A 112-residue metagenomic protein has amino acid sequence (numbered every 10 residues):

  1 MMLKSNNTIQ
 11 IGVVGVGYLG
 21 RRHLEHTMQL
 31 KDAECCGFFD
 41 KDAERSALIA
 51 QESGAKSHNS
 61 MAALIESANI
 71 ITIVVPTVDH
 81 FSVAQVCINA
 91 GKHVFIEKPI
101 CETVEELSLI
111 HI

Functional and structural regions predicted by a protein language model:
M1-E52: N-terminal Rossmann-like dinucleotide-binding module
S53-L109: Beta-loop-alpha module in the N-terminal Rossmann-like domain of NAD(P)-dependent dehydrogenases, especially those
